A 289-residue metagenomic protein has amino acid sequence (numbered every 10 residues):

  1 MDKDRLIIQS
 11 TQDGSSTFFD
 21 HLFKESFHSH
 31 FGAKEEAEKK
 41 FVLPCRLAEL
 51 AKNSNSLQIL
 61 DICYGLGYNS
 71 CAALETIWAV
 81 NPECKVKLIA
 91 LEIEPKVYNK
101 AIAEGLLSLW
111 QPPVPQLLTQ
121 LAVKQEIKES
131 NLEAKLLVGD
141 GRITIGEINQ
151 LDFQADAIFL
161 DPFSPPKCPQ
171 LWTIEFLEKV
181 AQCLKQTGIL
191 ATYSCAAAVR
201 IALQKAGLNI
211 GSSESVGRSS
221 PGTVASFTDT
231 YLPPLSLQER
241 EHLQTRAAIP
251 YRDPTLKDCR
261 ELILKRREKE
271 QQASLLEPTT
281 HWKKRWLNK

Functional and structural regions predicted by a protein language model:
M1-L57, L66-E83, N99: Class I SAM-dependent methyltransferase Rossmann-like catalytic core, especially the SAM/SAH-binding loop
K3-Q9, T223-K289: SAM/dcSAM-binding transferase cores
L47-F153, I174, A206, V216-G217 (+2 more regions): The AdoMet/dcAdoMet-binding core of the Class I SAM-like
D156-L171: A short SAM/SAH-binding and catalytic strip from SAM-dependent methyltransferases
A157-F159, Q186-S194: Conserved beta-strand signature within the Rossmann-like core of class I S-adenosyl-L-methionine
Q170-T187: A short glycine-rich, Lys/Arg-flanked "PGG" loop and its adjoining helix->strand segment in the class I
R200-F227: Conserved Class I S-adenosyl-L-methionine
